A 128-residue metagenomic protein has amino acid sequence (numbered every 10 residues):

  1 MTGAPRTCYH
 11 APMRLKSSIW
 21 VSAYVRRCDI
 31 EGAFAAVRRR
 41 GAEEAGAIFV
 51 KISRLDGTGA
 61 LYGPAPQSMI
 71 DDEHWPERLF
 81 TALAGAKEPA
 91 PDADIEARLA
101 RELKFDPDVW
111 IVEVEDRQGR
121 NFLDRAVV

Functional and structural regions predicted by a protein language model:
M13, S17-G32, P66-E73, R117 (+1 more regions): Long, contiguous binding/interaction regions
V21, A33-V37, A97-L99: Glycine-rich, charged/polar anion/phosphate-binding loops that engage phosphate groups from diverse ligands
E31, E44-G46, F105-D108: Short, basic and Ser/Thr-rich N-terminal targeting/leader segments
F34-Q67: Short, well-structured hydrophobic secondary-structure segments
A65, D72-V128: Helix-rich interaction surfaces within compact, conserved domain-sized segments that mediate assembly or partner
